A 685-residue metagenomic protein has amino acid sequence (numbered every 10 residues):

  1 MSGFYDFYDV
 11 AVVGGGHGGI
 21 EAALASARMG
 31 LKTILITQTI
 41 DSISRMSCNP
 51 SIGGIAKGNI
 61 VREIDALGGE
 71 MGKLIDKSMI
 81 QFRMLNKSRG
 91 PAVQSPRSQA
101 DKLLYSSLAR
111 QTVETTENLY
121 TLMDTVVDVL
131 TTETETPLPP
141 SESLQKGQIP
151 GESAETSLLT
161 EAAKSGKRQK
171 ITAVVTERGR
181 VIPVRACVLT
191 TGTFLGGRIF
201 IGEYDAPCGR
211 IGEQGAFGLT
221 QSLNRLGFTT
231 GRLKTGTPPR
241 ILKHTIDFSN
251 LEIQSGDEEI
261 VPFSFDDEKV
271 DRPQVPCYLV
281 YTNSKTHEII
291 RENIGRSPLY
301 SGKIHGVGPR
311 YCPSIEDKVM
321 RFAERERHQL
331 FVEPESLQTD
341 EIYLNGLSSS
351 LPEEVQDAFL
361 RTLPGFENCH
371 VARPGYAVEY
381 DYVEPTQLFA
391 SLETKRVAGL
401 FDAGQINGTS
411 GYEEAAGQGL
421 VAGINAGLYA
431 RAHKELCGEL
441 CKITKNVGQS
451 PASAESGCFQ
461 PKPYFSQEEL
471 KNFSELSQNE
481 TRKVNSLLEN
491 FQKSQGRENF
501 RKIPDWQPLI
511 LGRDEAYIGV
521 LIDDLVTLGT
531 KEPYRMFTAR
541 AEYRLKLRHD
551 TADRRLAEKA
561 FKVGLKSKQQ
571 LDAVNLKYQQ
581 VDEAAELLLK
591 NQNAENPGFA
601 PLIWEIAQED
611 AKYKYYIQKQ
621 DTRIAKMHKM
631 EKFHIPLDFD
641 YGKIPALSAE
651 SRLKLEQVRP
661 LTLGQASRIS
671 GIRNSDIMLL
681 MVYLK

Functional and structural regions predicted by a protein language model:
F4-G18: Beta1/beta-strand and adjacent pyrophosphate-binding region of the FAD-binding site in flavoprotein oxidoreductases
F7, I20, L24-D128, T190-R210 (+5 more regions): Conserved N-terminal/central alpha/beta ligand/cofactor-binding core
T39-D41, Q221-D357, E515-I518, I522 (+1 more regions): An anion/pyrophosphate-binding glycine-rich loop and adjacent beta-alpha core in soluble alpha-beta enzymes
T136-S165, P451: Intrinsically disordered, low-complexity repeat tracts
E177-A186: Core beta-strand elements of the Rossmann-like FAD/NAD(P) dinucleotide-binding domain in flavoenzyme oxidoreductases
L337, Y343-T409, I510-D523, L602-K654 (+1 more regions): A glycine-rich dinucleotide-binding beta-alpha-beta segment and adjacent secondary-structure elements that constitute
A416-K434: Internal hydrophobic alpha-helix adjacent to the cofactor/substrate pocket in enzyme cavities
D514, T538-E542, K546-M678, V682-K685: Extended, charge-enriched "interface" segments that sit outside catalytic cores
